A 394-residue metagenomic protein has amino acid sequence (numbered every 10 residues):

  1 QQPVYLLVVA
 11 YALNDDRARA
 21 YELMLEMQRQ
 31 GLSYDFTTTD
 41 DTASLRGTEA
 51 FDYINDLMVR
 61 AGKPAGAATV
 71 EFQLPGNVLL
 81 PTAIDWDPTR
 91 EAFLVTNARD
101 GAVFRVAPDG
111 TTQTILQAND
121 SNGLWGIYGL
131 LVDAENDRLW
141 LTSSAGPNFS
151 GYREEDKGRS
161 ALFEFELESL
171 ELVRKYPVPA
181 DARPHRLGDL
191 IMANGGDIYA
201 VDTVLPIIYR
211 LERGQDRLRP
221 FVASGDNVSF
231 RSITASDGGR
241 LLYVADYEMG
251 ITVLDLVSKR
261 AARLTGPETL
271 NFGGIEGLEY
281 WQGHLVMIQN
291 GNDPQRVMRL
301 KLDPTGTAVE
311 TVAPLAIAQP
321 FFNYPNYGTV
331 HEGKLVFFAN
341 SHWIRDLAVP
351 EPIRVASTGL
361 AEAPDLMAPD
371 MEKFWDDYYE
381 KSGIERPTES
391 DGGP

Functional and structural regions predicted by a protein language model:
R60-V70, R153-A193: Asp-box/WD-like beta-propeller blade repeats and closely related beta-sheet repeat scaffolds
K63-F104: Beta-strand-rich domains and repeat architectures in extracellular enzymes and scaffolds, especially beta-propellers
P75-E91, D120-P147, P179-I198, G225-M249 (+2 more regions): Beta-rich, blade/repeat-based domains predominating in secreted/periplasmic proteins but also intracellular
A98, S144-G146, T203-L205, R213 (+3 more regions): Short loop/turn segments immediately following the C-termini of beta-strands
A107-T111, E166-E171, E212-D216, D255-K259 (+1 more regions): Short loop/turn segments that connect beta-strands within beta-propeller blades
T142-G158, N340-A356: Short, conserved, GDST-rich strand-edge loop motifs in beta-rich repeat architectures
